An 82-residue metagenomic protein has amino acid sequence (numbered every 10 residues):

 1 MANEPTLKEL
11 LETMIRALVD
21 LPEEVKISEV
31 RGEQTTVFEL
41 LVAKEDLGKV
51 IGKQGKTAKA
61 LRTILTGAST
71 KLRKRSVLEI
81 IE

Functional and structural regions predicted by a protein language model:
M1-K49, A60-E82: RNA-contacting regions in translation and RNA-metabolism proteins, encompassing KH/S1 modules where present
